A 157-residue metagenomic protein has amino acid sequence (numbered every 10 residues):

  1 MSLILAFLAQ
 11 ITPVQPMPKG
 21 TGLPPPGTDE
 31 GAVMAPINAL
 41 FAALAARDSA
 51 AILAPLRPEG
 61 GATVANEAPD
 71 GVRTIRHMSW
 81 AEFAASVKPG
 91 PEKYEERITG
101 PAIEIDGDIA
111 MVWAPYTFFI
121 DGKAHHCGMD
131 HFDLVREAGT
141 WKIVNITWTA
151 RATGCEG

Functional and structural regions predicted by a protein language model:
M1-F7, L134: Sec-dependent signal peptide recognition, specifically the positively charged N-region followed immediately by
I4, Q10-A54, P58: Short, low-complexity N-terminal intrinsically disordered segments enriched in polar/charged residues
P25, V72-I75: Pocket-edge positions in alpha/beta enzyme catalytic cores
A35-P36, E95, M129: Short, conserved clusters of charged catalytic residues that mark active-site and nucleotide-handling motifs
L56-P58, N66-A68, Y116, T147-W148: A mature extracytoplasmic/lumenal domain signature
G61, N66, T74-H125: Surface-exposed, charged secondary-structure patches
A65-E67, C155-G157: Short aromatic-enriched loop/helix-cap "lid" or pocket-rim segments at secondary-structure transitions that line
M111, H126-G154: Short beta-strand edge/turn micro-motifs at domain boundaries
